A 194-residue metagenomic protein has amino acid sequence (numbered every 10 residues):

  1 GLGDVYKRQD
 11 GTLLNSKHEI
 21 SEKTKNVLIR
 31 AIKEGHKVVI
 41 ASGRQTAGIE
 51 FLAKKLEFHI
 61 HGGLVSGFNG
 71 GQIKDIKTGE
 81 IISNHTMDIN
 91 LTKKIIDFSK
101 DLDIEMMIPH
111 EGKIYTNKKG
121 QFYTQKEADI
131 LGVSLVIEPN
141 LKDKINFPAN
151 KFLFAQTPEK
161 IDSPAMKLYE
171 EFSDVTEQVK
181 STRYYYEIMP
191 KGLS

Functional and structural regions predicted by a protein language model:
G1-Y6: Short, small-residue-biased leader/transition segments that mark boundaries at the very start of proteins
K7, N15: N-terminal G-site helix/loop of the GST-like fold
R8, F68, A155: Conserved residues at the C-terminal ends of beta-strands
L14, E50, A165: A short local structural element in Rossmann-fold oxidoreductases
S16-I20: Conserved ATPase-coupling elements of RecA-like P-loop NTPase cores
E22-Y123: Active-site phosphate-binding/coordination module
F98, I104-S194: Conserved acidic, metal-coordinating active-site core of Asp-based, Mg2+-dependent phosphoryl-transfer enzymes
